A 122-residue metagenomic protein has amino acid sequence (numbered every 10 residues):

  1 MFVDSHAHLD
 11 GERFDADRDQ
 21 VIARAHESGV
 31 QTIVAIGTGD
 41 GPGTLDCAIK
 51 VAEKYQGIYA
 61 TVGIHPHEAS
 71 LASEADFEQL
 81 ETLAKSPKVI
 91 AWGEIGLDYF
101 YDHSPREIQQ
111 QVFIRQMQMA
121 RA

Functional and structural regions predicted by a protein language model:
M1-A122: Mid-domain alpha/beta scaffold segments of enzyme catalytic cores
